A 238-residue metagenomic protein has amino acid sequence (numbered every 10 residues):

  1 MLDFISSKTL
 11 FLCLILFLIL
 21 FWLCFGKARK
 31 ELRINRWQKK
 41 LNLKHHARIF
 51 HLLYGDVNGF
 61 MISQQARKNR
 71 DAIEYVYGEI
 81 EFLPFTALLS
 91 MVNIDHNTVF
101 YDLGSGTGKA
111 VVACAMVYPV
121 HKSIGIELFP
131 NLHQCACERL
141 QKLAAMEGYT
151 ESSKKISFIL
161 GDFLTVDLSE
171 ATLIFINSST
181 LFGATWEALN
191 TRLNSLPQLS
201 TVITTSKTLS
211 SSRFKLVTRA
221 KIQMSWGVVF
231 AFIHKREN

Functional and structural regions predicted by a protein language model:
I5-H96: S-adenosyl-L-methionine
N97-G106: Conserved class I S-adenosyl-L-methionine
G108-V112: Glycine-rich SAM-binding Motif I of class I
M116-K122: Conserved S-adenosyl-L-methionine
F129: Conserved SAM/SAH-binding beta-strand->alpha-helix loop
H133-L168: S-adenosyl-L-methionine
T172-A184: A short SAM/SAH-binding and catalytic strip from SAM-dependent methyltransferases
L181-N238: C-terminal substrate-binding/active-site "lid" region of AdoMet-derived donor-dependent transferases
